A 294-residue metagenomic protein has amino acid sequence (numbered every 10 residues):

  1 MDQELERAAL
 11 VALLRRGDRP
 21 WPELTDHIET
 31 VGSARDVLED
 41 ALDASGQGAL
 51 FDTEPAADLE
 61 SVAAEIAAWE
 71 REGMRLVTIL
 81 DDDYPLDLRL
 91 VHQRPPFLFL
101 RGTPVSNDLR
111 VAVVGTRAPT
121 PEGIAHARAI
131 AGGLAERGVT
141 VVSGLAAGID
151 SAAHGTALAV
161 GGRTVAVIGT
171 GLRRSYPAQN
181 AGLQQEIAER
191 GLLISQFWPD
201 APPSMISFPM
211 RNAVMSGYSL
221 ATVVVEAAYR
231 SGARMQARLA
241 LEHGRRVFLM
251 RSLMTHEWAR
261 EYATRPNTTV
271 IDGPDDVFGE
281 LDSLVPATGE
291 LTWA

Functional and structural regions predicted by a protein language model:
M1-D81, Y262: Short, small/acidic-rich helices and loops at N termini and domain boundaries of DNA replication/processing enzymes
M1-E6, I79-A294: Glycine-biased, small-residue-rich flexible motifs in mid-sequence functional cores and linkers
